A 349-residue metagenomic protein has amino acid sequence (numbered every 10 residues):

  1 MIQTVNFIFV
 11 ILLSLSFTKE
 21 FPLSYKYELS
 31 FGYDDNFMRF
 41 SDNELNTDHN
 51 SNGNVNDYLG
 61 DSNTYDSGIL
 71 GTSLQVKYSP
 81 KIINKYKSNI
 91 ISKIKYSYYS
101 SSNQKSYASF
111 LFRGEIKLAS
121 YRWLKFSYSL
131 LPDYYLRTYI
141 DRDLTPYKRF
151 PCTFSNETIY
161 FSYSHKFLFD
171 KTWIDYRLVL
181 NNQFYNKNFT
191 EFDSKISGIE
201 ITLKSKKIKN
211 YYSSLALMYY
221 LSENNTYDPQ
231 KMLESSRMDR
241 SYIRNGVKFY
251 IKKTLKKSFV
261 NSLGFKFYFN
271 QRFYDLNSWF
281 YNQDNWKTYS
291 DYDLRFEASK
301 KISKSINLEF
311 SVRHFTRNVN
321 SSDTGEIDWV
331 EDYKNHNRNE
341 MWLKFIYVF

Functional and structural regions predicted by a protein language model:
K19-N89: Outer-membrane beta-barrel initiation region
P22, Y333-F349: Outer-membrane beta-barrel "beta-signal"
L29-D35, P80, I94-S100, L130-T138 (+8 more regions): Transmembrane beta-strands of outer-membrane beta-barrel pores
L29-F31, T72-P80, F112-L118, I159-H165 (+5 more regions): Residues on the lipid-exposed face of transmembrane beta-strands in outer-membrane beta-barrel proteins
F37-E44, S100-S109, S129, Y135-Y147 (+4 more regions): Outer-membrane beta-barrel translocator domains and adjoining extracellular loop/strand segments of Gram-negative
L59-I69, K81-Y121: Surface-exposed loop and membrane-interface regions of Gram-negative outer-membrane beta-barrel proteins
T64-G68, S102-F110, Y147-N156, F189-G198 (+3 more regions): Replace "Gram-negative outer membrane beta-barrel proteins" with "bacterial and organellar outer membrane beta-barrel
I83-S88, A119-Y128, F167-Y176, I208-L215 (+2 more regions): Repeated loop/turn-to-beta-strand initiation elements of outer-membrane beta-barrel proteins
